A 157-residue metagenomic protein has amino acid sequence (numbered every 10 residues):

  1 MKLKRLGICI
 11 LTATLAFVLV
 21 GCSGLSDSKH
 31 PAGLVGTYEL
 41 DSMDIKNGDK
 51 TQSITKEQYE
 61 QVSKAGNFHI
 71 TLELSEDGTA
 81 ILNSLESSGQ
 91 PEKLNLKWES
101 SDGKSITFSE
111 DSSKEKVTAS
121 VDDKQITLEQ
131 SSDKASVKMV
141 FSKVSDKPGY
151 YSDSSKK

Functional and structural regions predicted by a protein language model:
K2-L25: Sec-dependent N-terminal signal peptides of Gram-positive bacterial secreted proteins and lipoproteins
C22-K93, D102-K157: Lipid interaction determinants
L96-W98: Central antiparallel beta-sheet cores of small beta-barrel/beta-sandwich binding domains
